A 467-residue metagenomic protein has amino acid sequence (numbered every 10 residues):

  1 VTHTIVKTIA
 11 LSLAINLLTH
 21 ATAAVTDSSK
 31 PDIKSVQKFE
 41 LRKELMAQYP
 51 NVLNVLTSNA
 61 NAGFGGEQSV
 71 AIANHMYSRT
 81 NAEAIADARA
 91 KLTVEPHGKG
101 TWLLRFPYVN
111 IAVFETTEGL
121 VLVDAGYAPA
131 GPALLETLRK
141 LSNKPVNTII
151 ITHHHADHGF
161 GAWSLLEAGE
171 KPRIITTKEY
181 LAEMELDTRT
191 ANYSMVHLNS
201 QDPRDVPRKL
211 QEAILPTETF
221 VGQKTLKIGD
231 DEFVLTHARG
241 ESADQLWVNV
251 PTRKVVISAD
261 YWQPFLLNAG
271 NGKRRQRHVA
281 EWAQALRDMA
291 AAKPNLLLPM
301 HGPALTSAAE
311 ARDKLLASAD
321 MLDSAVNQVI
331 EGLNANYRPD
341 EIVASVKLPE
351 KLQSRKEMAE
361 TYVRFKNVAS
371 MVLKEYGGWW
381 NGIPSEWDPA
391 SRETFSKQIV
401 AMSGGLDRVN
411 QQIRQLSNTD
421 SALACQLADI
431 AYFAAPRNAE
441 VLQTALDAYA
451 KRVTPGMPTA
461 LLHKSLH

Functional and structural regions predicted by a protein language model:
V1-I9: Bacterial N-terminal signal peptides that target proteins for export
T8-H20: Bacterial N-terminal signal peptides
D27-E83, A292-L296, A304-H467: Accessory terminal helices/loops
K91-L141, W247-D260: Conserved beta-strand hairpin/beta-sheet module of binuclear metal-dependent hydrolase folds, prominently
V94-H97, E118, P129-I175, T219 (+1 more regions): Active-site metal-binding motif and surrounding structural segment of the metallo-beta-lactamase
L120, Y127-P129, I214, T225 (+1 more regions): Metallo-beta-lactamase
V123-A125, P145-H155, I175-K178, V256-A259 (+1 more regions): Active-site neighborhood of phospho(di)ester-bond hydrolases with catalytic His/Asp-centered motifs
P145, A182-H237, E281-K293: Metallo-beta-lactamase
